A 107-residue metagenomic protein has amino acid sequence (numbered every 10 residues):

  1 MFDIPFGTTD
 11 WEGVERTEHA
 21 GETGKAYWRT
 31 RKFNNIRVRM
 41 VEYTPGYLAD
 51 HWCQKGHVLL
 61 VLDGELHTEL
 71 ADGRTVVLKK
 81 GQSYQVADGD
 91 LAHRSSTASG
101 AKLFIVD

Functional and structural regions predicted by a protein language model:
M1-R39: A short, N-terminal "cap"/entry segment at the start of jelly-roll beta-barrel domains of the cupin/DSBH fold
N34-C53, A87-D90: Conserved short histidine dyad/triad with adjacent acidic residue
Y43, W52-T68: Short, conserved beta-strand element in jelly-roll/cupin
L48, E65-E69, S83: Short beta-strand segments in beta-sandwich/barrel cores
D72-G89: Short acidic-glycine-tyrosine-enriched beta hairpin
A87-D107: Ligand-binding loop in jelly-roll beta-barrel domains
